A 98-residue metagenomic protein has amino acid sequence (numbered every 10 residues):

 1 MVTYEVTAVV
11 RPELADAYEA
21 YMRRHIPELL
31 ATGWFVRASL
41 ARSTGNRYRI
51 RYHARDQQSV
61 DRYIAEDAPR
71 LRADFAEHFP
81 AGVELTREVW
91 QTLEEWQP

Functional and structural regions predicted by a protein language model:
V2-V9, R37-A68: Short, well-ordered beta-strand segments in beta-rich or mixed alpha/beta enzyme and ligand-binding folds
R11-L14, R72: Serine/threonine-rich low-complexity intrinsically disordered regions
L14-D16, Q58-V60, E95: Residue-level signal for secondary-structure boundary sites
L14-R37: Short amphipathic alpha-helical segments
A20-R23, R62-A73: Short amphipathic alpha-helices in soluble, non-transmembrane regions that often serve as interface/regulatory elements
V36-R49, D74-P98: Glycine-rich beta-strand-turn "strand-cap" elements at beta-sheet edges
